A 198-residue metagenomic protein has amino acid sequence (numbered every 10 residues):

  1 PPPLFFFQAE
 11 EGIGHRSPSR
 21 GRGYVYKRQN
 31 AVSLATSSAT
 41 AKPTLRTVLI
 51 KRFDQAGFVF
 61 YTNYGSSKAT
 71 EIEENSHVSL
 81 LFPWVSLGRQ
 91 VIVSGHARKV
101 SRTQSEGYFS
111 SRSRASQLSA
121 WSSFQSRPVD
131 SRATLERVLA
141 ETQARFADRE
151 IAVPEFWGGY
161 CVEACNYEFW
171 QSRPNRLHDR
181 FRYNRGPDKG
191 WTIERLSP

Functional and structural regions predicted by a protein language model:
P1-P2, A9-Y26: Short, small-residue-biased leader/transition segments that mark boundaries at the very start of proteins
R16, R20-R22, T44, F58-F60 (+3 more regions): Tryptophan-centric aromatic hotspots in well-structured domains and transmembrane helices
V25, A41, Y167: Active-site loops and adjacent core secondary-structure elements that bind or stabilize anionic groups
K27-S38, V78-L81: A short, Trp-centered hydrophobic/proline-enriched beta-strand micro-motif
S38-A39, A164: Short, acidic, Ser/Thr-enriched surface-loop or helix-capping motifs
R46-L49: Conserved beta-strand in the GNAT
K51-I92: A short mixed-secondary-structure module that forms the rim of ligand-binding clefts
R89-P198: Charged, gly/pro-rich active-site loop segments
